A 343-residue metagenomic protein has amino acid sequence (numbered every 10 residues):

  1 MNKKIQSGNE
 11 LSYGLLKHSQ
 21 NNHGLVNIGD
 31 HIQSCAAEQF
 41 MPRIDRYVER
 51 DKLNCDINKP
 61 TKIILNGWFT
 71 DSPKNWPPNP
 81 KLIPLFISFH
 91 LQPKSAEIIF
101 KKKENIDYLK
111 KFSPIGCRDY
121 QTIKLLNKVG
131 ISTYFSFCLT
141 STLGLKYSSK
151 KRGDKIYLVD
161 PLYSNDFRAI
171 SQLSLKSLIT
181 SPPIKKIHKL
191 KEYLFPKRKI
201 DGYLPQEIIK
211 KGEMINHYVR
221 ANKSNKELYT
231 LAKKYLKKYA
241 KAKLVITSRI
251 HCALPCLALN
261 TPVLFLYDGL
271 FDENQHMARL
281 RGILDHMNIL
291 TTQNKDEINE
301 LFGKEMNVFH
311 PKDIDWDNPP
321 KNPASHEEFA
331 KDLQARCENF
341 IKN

Functional and structural regions predicted by a protein language model:
M1-N343: Active-site anion-handling motifs in enzyme catalytic cores
